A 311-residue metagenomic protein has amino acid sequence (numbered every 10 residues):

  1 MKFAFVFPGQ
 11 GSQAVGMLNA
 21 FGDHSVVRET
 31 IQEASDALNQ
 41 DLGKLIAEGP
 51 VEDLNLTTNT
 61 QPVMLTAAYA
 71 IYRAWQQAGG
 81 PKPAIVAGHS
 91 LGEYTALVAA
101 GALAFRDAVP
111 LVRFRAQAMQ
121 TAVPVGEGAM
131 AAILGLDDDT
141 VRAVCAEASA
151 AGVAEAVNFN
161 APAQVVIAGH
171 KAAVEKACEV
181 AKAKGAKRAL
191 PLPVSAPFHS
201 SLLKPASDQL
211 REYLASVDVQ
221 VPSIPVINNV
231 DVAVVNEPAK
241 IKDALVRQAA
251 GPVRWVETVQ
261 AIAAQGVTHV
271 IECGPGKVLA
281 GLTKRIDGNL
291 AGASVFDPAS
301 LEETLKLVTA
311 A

Functional and structural regions predicted by a protein language model:
M1-V141, L192, H269-A299: FabD-like malonyl-/acyl-CoA
Q10-S12, L38, A100-P252: Alpha/beta catalytic cores of group-transfer enzymes, especially the acyltransferase/condensing modules of polyketide
Q76, K182, A263-G266: Non-catalytic positions within long, well-ordered alpha-helices that form the structural scaffold/packing of enzyme
S90, D218, G266: Conserved functional loop/turn residues at catalytic and ligand-binding sites
A206, L307-T309: Post-His helix in hydrolase/transferase enzymes
G251-V267: A short, acidic, amphipathic alpha-helical segment used as a generic capping/interface helix at domain edges
L301-L307: Short, charged, surface-exposed secondary-structure boundary motifs
